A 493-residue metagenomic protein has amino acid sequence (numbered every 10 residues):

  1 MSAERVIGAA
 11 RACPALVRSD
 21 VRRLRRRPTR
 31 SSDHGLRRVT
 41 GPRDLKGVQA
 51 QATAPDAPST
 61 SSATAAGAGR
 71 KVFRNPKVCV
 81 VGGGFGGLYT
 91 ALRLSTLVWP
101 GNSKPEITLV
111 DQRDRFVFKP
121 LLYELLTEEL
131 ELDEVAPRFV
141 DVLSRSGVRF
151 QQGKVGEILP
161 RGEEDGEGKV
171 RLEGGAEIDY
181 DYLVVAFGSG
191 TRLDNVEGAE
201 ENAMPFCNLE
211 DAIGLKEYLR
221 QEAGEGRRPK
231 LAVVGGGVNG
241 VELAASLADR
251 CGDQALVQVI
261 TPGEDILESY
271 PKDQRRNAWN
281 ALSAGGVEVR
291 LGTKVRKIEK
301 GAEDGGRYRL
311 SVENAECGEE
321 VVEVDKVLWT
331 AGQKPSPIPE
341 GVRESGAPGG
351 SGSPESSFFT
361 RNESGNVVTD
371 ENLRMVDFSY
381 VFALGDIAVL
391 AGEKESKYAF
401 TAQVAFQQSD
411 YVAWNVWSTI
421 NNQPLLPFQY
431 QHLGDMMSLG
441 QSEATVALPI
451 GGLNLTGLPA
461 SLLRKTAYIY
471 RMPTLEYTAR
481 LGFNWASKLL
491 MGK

Functional and structural regions predicted by a protein language model:
M1-L36: N-terminal chloroplast transit peptides
R30, L36-R37, G41-Q49, T53-N75 (+3 more regions): FAD-binding core/adjacent interface of flavoenzyme oxidoreductases
G67-Q151, A232, V241-K272: Beta1-alpha1 glycine-rich phosphate/pyrophosphate-binding loop at the start of Rossmann-like nucleotide-binding domains
L122-E129, A199-P205, E395-T401, G451-L453: Short glycine-enriched, charge-decorated loop/helix-capping segments at active-site entrances that position
Q152-D165, L291-G306: A conserved short coil-to-beta-strand element within the FAD-binding core of flavoproteins
E201-G224, V322-Q407: FAD-site-proximal beta/loop scaffold in flavoenzymes
E201-L291: Predominantly flavin-linked oxidoreductase catalytic cores and closely associated redox partners
Q408, A413-K493: C-terminal, flexible cofactor-proximal segment of oxidoreductases
